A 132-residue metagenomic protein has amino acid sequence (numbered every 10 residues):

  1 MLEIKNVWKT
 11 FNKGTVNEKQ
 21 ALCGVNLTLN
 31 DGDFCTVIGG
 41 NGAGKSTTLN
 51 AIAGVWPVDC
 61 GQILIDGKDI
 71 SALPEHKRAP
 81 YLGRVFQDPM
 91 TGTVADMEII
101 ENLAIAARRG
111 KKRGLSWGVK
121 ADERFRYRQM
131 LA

Functional and structural regions predicted by a protein language model:
M1-I4, K9-G24, T36, P74: A short, flexible loop at the N-terminus of ABC-type nucleotide-binding domains that lies
T15, K19, P57, D69-G83 (+2 more regions): ABC ATPase NBD coupling module
I38-G40: The feature captures the beta-strand-to-loop junction immediately N-terminal to the Walker
A53: Helix-to-loop junction immediately C-terminal to a conserved catalytic motif
G61-D69: Conserved ABC transporter NBD signature motif
D96-K112: Q-loop/switch helix immediately C-terminal to the Walker
